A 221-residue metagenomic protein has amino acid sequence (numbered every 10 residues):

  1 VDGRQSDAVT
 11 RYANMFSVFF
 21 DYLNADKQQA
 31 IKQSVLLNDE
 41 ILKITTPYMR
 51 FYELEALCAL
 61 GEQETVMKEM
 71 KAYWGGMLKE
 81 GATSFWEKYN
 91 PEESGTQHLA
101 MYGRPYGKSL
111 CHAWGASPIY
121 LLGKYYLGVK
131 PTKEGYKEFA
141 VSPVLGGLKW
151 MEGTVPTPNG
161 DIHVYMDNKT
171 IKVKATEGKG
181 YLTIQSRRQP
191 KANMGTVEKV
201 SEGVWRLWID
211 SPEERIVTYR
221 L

Functional and structural regions predicted by a protein language model:
V1-G103, W208-S211, T218: Catalytic cores of carbohydrate-active enzymes
M67-L221: Non-catalytic C-terminal accessory modules of carbohydrate-active enzymes
